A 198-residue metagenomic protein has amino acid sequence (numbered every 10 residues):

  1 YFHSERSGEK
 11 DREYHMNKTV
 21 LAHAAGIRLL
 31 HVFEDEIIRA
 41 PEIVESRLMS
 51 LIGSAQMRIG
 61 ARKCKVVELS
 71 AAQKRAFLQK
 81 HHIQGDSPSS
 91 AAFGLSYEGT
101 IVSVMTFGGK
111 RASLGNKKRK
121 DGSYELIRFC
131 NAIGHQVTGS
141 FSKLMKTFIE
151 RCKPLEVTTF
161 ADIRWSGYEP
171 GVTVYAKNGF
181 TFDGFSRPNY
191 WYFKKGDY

Functional and structural regions predicted by a protein language model:
Y1, L29-D35, T158-A161: Acidic beta-strand-to-loop metal/phosphate-binding motif
Y1-M16, K110-S113: Short beta-strand-loop-alpha-helix junction that forms the active-site gateway of nucleic-acid-processing nucleases
E13, V20-A72: Basic, glycine-rich
N17-V20, K74, P170-G171, F182: Residues within well-ordered alpha-helices
I43-S50, F77, K143, T147: Alpha-helical elements of Rossmann-like donor-binding domains used by nucleotide-donor carbohydrate transfer enzymes
R62, V67-P88: Short, basic/aromatic recognition patches
E68, S89, Y97, S103-Y198: Acyl-donor binding region in acyl/amide transferases
